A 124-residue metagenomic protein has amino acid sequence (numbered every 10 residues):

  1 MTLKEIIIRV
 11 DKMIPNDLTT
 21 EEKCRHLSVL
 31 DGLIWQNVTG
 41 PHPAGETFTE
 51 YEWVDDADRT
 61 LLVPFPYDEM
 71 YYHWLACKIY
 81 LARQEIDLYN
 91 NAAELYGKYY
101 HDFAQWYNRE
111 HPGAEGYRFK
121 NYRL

Functional and structural regions predicted by a protein language model:
M1-T60, A104-L124: Conserved short "hinge" loops at termini or chain/domain junctions
T60-E69: Structural motif
E69-L81: Short, hydrophobic/amphipathic alpha-helical patches that form generic packing surfaces within helical domains
I79-Y89: Short helix-capping/linker segments at secondary-structure and domain boundaries
N90-A104: Short secondary-structure subsegments characteristic of cysteine-rich extracellular domains
